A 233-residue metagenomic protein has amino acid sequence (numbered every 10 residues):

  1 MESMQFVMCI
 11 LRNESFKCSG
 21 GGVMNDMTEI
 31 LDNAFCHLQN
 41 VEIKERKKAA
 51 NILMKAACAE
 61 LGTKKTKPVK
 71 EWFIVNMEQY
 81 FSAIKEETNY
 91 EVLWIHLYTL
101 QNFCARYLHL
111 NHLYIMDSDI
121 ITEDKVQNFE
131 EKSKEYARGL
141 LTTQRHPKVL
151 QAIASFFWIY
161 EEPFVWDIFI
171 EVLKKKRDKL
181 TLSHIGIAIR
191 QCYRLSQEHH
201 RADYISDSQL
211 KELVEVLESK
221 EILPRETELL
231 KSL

Functional and structural regions predicted by a protein language model:
S3, V7, A49, H96 (+3 more regions): Conserved hydrophobic register position within alpha-solenoid helical repeats
S3-M4, M8-R12, D26, D203-L233: Eukaryotic acidic, Ser/Thr-rich intrinsically disordered low-complexity regions
M4, R46, N89, L93 (+2 more regions): Residue-level detector of extended alpha-helical repeat arrays and alpha-solenoid scaffolds
I10-E14, V41, A56-T63, F103-L110 (+7 more regions): Residue-level signature of the C-terminal ends
F16-V23, E60-I74, Y107-E130, R138 (+1 more regions): HEAT/armadillo-like alpha-solenoid scaffolds in large eukaryotic assembly and transport factors
C18-G22, D26, I43-Q79, I84 (+2 more regions): Alpha-helical solenoid scaffolds in large eukaryotic transport, assembly, and signaling factors
L31-I43, E78-E86, E135-R145, I170-D178 (+1 more regions): HEAT/HEAT-like alpha-solenoid repeats
P163-P224: Extended alpha-helical scaffolding segments
